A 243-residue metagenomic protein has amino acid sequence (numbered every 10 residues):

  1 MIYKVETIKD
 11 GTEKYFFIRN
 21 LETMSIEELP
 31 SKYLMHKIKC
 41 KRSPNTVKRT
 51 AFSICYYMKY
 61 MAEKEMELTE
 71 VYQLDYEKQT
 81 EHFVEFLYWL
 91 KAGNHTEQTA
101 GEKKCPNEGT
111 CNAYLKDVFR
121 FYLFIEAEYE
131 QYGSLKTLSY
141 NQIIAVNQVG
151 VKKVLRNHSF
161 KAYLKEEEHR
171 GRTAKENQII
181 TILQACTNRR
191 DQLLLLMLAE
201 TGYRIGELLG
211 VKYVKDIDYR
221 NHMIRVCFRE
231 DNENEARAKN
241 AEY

Functional and structural regions predicted by a protein language model:
M1-R42, A51, C55: Basic/aromatic DNA-contact patch characteristic of tyrosine site-specific recombinases
L29-N45, F52-K152, T181-Q184: N-terminal core-binding DNA-recognition domain of tyrosine recombinases/integrases
V47, A51, L115, Q192-A199: Short, well-structured alpha-helical segments
A113, F119, R190-D191, R204-I205 (+1 more regions): Short, cationic motifs built from Arg/Lys/His that form the positively charged side of catalytic pockets
A127-Q131, L198-M223: Short, charged phosphate-coordinating catalytic segments
S134-E176: Flexible interdomain linker/hinge and immediately adjacent N-terminus of the catalytic tyrosine-recombinase domain
R172-I205: Basic, Lys/Arg- and aromatic-enriched nucleic-acid-binding interface segment
G210-Y243: Conserved tyrosine-mediated DNA breakage-rejoining catalytic core shared by Y-recombinases
